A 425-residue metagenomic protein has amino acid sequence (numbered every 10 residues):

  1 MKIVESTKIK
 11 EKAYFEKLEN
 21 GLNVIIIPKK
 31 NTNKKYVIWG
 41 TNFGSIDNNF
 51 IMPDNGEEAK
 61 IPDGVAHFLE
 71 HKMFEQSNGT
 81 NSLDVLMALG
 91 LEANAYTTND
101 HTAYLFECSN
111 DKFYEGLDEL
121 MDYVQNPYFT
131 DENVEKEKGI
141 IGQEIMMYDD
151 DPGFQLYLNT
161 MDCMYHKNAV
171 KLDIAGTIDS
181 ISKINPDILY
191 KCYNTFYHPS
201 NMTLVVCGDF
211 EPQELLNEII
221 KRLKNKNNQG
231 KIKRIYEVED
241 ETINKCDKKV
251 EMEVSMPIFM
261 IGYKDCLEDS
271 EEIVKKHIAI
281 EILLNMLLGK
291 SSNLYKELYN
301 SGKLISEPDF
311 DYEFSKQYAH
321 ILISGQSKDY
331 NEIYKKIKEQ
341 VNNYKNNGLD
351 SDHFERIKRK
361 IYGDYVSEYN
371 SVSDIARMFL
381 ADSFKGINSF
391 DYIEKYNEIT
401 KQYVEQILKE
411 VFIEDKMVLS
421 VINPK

Functional and structural regions predicted by a protein language model:
M1-N81, Y190-E297, V418-K425: His/Glu-rich zincin catalytic helix
K17, Q76, N81-I232, S270 (+4 more regions): Charge-rich, well-structured scaffold segments of protease-associated domains
